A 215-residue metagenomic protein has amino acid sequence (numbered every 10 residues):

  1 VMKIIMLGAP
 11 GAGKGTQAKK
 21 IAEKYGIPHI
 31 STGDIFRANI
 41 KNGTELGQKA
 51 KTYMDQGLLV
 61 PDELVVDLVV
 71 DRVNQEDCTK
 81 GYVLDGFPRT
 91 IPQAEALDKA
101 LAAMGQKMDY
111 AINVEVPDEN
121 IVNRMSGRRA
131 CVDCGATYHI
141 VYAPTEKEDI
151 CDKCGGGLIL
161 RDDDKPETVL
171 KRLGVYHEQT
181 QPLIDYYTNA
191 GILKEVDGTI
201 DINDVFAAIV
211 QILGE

Functional and structural regions predicted by a protein language model:
V1-E215: Glycine-rich phosphate-binding loop of ATP-dependent small-molecule kinases
